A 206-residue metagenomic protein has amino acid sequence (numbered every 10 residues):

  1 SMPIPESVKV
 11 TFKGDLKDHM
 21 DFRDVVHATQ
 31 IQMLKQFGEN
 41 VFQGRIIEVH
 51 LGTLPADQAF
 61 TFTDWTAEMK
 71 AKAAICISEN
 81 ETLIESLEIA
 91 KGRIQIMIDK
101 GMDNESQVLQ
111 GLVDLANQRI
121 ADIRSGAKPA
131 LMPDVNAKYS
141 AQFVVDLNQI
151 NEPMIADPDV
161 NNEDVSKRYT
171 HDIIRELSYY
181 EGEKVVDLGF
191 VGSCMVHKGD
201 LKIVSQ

Functional and structural regions predicted by a protein language model:
S1-Q206: Fe-S-dependent hydro-lyases/dehydratases of central metabolism
